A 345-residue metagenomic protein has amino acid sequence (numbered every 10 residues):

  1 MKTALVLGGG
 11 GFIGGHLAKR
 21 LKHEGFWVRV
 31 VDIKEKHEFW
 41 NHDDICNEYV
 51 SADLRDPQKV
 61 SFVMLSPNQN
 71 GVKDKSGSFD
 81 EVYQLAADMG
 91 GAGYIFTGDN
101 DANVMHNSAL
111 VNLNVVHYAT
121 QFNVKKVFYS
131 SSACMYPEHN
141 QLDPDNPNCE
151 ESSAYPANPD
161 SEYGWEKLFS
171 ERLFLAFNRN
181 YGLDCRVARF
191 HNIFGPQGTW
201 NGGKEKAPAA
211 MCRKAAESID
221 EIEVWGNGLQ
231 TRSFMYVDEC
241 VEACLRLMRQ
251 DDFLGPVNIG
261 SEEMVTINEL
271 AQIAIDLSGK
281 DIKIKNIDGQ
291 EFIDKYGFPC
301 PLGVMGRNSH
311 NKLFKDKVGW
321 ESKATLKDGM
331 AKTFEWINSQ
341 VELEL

Functional and structural regions predicted by a protein language model:
A4-E24: N-terminal Rossmann NAD(P)H-binding glycine-rich loop of SDR-like oxidoreductase domains
D43-D56: Rossmann-fold cofactor-recognition segment
L54-S108: NAD(P)H-binding glycine-rich loop region in Rossmannoid oxidoreductase-like domains and their noncatalytic homologs
Q84, L113-D160, R186: Conserved Rossmann-fold NAD(P)-dependent oxidoreductase catalytic core, especially the SDR/UDP-sugar
A92, Y129-N146, E162-L168, R179-N180 (+1 more regions): Conserved catalytic-site region of short-chain dehydrogenase/reductase
M135-P137, S161-E162, R186-A207, T231: Flexible, glycine-rich beta-alpha linker
N158-R186, C212-S218: Active-site Tyr-X1-5-Lys
E217-L345: C-terminal substrate-binding subdomain of Rossmann-fold SDR/epimerase-dehydratase oxidoreductases
